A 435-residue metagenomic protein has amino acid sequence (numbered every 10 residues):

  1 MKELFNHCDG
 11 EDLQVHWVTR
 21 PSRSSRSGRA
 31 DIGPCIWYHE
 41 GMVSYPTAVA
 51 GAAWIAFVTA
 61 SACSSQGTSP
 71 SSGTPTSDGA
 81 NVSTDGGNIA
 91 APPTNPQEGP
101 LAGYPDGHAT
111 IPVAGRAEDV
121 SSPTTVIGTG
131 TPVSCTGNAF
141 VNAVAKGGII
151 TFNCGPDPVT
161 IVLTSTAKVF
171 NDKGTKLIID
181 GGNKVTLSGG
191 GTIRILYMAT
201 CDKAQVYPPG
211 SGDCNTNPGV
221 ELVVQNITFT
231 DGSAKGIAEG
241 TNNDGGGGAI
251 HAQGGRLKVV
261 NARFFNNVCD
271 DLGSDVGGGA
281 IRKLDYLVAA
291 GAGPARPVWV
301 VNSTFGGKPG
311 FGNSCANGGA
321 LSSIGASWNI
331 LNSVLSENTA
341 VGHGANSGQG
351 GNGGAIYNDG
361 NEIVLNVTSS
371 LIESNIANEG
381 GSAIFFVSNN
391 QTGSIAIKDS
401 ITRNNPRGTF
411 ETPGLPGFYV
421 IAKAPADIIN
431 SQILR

Functional and structural regions predicted by a protein language model:
D31, C35-E40, A60-A91: Ser/Thr-rich, Pro/Gly/Ala-heavy low-complexity intrinsically disordered linkers and tails of secreted extracellular
H39-A52: Bacterial N-terminal signal peptides that target proteins for export
A50-S61: Bacterial N-terminal signal peptides
I127-T151: Acidic Gly/Asp/Thr-rich repetitive segments characteristic of extracellular carbohydrate-active and adhesion proteins
V141, A145-K146, V162-I178, T186-Q225 (+4 more regions): Extracellular beta-strand-rich solenoid/capping regions of secreted or surface-exposed proteins that bind or remodel
G148, V159, A167, T175-L177 (+16 more regions): The right-handed parallel beta-helix/beta-solenoid scaffold, focusing on the short coil/turn and N-cap positions
G181-K184, G219-S233, R256-D270, L287-F311 (+4 more regions): Right-handed parallel beta-helix
G189-I193, S233-G240, V268-V276, P309-G318 (+7 more regions): Short glycine/acidic-rich loop motifs that flank beta-strands on beta-rich extracellular proteins
